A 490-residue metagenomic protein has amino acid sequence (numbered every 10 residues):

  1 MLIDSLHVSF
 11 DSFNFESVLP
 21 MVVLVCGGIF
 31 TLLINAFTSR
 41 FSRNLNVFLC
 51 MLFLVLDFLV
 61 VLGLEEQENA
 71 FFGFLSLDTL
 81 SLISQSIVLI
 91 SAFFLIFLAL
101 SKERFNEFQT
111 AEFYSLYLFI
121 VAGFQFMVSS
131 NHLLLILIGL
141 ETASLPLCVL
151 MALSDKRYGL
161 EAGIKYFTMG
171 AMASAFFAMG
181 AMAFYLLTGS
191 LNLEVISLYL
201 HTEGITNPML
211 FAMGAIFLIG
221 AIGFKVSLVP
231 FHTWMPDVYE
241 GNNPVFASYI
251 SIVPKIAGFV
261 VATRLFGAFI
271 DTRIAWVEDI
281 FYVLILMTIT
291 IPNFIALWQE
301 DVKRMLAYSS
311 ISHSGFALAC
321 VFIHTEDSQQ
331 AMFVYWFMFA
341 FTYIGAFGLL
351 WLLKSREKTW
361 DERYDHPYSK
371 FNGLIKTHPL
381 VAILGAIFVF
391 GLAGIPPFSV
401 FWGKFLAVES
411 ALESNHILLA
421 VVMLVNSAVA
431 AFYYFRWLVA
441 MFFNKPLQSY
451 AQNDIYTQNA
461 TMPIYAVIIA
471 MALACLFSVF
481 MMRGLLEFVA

Functional and structural regions predicted by a protein language model:
M1-A490: Alpha-helical transmembrane segments of multi-pass membrane proteins predominantly involved in bioenergetics
